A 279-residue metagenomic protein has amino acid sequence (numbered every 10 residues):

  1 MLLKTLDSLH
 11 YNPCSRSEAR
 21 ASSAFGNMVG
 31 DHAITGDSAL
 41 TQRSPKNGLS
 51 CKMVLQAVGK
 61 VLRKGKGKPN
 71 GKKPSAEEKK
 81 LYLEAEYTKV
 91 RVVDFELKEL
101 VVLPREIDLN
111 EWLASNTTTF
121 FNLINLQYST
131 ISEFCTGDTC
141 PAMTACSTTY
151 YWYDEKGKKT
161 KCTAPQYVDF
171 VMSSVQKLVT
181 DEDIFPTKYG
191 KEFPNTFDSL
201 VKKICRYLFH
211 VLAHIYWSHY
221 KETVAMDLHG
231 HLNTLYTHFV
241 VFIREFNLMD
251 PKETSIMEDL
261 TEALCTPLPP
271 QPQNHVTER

Functional and structural regions predicted by a protein language model:
L2-K158: The feature captures two recurrent sequence modes
V29, V54, V58-V61, V90-V93 (+9 more regions): Extended aliphatic helical segments
Q42, Q56, Q127, Q166 (+2 more regions): Residue-identity detector for glutamine
T118-S132, V168-M172, Q176, N233-Y236 (+2 more regions): Generic detector of well-ordered alpha-helical segments enriched in charged/polar residues, highlighting helical
N122-Y216: Amphipathic alpha-helical interface segments within eukaryotic helical scaffold and small GTPase-regulatory domains
F185-R279: Alpha-helical bundle/repeat cores within regulatory domains of eukaryotic proteins
